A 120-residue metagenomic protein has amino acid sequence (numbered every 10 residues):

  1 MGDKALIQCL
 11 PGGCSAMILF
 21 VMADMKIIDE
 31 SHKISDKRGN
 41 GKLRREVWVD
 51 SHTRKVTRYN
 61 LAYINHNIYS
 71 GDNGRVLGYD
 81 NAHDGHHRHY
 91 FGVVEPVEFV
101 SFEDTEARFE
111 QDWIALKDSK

Functional and structural regions predicted by a protein language model:
K4-R88: The feature represents the first ordered module of a protein
F91-K120: Short, compact, well-ordered microdomains
